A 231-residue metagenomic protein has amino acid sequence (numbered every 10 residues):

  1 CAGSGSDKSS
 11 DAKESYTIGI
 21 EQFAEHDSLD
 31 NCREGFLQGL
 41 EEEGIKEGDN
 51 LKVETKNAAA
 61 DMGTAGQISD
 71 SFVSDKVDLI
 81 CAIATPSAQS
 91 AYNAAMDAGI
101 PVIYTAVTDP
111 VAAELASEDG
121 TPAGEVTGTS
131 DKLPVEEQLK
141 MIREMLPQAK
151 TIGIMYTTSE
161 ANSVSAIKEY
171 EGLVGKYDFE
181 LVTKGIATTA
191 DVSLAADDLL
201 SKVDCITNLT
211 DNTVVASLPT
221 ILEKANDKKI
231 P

Functional and structural regions predicted by a protein language model:
C1-T17, E41-K46: Short, low-complexity disordered leader/linker segments with a strong preference for bacterial N-terminal type II
S15-E43, E54-G63, S159-S163, T213-A216: Extracytoplasmic "Venus flytrap"
I18, F36, T127-V174: An alpha-beta-alpha
R33, L37, G66-S69, T85-Y92 (+7 more regions): Extracytoplasmic/secreted envelope proteins and their assembly/folding machinery, especially bacterial periplasmic
K52-S74, K184-L199: Structural motif
A58-S117, D211-N226, I230: Beta-alpha junction/loop-to-helix N-cap segments that form part of ligand/metal-binding clefts
D78-I80, K150, D204: Conserved acidic residues
M155, A161-I230: Pocket-lining segment of extracytoplasmic ligand-binding domains
